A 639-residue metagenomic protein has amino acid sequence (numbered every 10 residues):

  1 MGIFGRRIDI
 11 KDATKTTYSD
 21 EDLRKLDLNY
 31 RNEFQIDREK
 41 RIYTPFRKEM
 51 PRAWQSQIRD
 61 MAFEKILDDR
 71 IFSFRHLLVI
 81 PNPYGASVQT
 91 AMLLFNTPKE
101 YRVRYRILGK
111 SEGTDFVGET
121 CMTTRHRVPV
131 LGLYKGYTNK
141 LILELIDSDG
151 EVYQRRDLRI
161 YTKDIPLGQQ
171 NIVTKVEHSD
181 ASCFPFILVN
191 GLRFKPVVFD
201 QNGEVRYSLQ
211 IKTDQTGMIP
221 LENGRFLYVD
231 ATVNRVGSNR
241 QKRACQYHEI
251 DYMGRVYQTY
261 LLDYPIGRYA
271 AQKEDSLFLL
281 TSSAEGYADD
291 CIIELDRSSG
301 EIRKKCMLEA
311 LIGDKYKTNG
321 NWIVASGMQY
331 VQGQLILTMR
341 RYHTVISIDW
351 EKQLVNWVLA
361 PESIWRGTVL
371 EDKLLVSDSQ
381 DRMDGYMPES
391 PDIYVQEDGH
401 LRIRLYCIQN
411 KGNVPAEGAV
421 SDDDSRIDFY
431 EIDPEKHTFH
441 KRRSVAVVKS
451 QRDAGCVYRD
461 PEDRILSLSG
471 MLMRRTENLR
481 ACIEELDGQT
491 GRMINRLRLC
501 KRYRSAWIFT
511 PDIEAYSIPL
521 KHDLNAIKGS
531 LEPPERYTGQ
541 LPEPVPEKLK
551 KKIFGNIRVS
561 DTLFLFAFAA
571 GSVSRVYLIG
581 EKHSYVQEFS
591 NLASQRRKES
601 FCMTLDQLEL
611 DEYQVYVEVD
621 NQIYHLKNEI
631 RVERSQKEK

Functional and structural regions predicted by a protein language model:
G2-F4, I553-F554: Short, aromatic- and cysteine-enriched interfacial helices/patches that mediate contacts at lipid membranes
I3-I42, F184: Activation corresponds to long, low-complexity, non-globular regions
R31-D60, D68, F72-R102, H126-R127 (+7 more regions): Histidine-/acidic-rich catalytic cores in large beta-rich domains
K99-S111: A general "mature secreted/periplasmic domain" signal
K110-T123, K582-F601, E629-R631: Solvent-exposed serine/threonine-rich low-complexity stretches and specific carbohydrate-binding patches
V117, Y153-D157, K627: Short Trp-Ser/Thr-centered turn/loop motifs at beta-strand boundaries
V130-K135, L605-Q607: Short, flexible loop/turn segments at beta-strand junctions in immunoglobulin-like and fibronectin type III
N621-K627, R631: Ser/Thr/Pro-rich low-complexity tracts
